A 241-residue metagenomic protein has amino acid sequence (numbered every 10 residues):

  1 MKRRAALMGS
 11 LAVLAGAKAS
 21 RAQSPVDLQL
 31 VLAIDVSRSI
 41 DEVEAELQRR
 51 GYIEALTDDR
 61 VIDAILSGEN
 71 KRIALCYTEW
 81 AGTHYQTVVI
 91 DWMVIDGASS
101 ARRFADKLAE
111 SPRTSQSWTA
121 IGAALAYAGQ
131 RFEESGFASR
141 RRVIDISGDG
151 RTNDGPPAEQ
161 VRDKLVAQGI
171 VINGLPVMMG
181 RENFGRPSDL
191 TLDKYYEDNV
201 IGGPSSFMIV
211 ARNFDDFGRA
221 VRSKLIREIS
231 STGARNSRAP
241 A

Functional and structural regions predicted by a protein language model:
M1-L14: N-terminal secretory signal peptides and thylakoid transit peptides that target proteins across membranes
S24-D91, A124, V143-I146: Von Willebrand factor
A33-V43, L108-W118, G150-T152, F207-A211: Second-shell loop/turn segments in exported
G68-K107, F184-D198: Short beta-strand-loop
T87, S100-R142, G174-P187, T191 (+1 more regions): Von Willebrand factor
W118-Q168, I226, S230, A241: Exposed acidic/Ser/Thr-rich ligand/metal-binding surfaces
R151-D198: VWA/integrin I-like adhesion module and closely mimicked acidic/polar interface patches used
I209-A241: C-terminal "exit" segments of structured domains
